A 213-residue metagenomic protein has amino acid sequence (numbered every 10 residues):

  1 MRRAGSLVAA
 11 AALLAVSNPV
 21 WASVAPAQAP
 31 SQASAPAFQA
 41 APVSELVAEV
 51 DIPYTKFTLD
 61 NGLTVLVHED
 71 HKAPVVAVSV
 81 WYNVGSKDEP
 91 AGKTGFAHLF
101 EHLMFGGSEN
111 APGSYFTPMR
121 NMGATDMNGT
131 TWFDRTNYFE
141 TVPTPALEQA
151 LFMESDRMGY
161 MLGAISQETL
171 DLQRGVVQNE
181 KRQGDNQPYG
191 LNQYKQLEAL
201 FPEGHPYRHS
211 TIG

Functional and structural regions predicted by a protein language model:
M1-W21: Gram-negative bacterial Sec-dependent N-terminal signal peptides
N18-S34, Q39: Signal peptide processing junction and immediate N-terminal pro/mature segment of secreted/exported proteins
A37-T55, D156, K195-G213: Histidine-acidic residue clusters that define the catalytic metal-binding segment of zinc metallopeptidase domains
P42-S86: Mature N-terminal segment immediately following signal peptide/propeptide cleavage in secreted/periplasmic
D70-K72, W81-G85, S108-E109, P143-P145 (+2 more regions): Solvent-exposed coil/turn segments that connect beta secondary-structure elements in extracytoplasmic/periplasmic
A77-T141, N186, L191, F201 (+1 more regions): M16/MPP (pitrilysin/insulinase) zinc-metallopeptidase core fold and M16-derived inactive scaffolds
G106-E109, T141-Q173: M16/insulysin-pitrilysin zinc metalloprotease superfamily fold
V176-E198: Short acidic/His-enriched helical or mixed secondary-structure segments at domain edges of catalytic enzymes and some
